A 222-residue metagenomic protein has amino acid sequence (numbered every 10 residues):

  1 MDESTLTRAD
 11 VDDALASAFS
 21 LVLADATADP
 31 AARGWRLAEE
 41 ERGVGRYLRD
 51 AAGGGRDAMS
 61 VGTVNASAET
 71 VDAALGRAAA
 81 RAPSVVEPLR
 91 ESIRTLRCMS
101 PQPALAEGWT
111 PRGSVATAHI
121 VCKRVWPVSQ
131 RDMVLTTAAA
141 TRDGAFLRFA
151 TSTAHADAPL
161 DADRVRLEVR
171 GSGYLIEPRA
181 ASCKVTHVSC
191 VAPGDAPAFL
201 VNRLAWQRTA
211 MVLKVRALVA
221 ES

Functional and structural regions predicted by a protein language model:
M1-S222: Eukaryotic helix-grip
